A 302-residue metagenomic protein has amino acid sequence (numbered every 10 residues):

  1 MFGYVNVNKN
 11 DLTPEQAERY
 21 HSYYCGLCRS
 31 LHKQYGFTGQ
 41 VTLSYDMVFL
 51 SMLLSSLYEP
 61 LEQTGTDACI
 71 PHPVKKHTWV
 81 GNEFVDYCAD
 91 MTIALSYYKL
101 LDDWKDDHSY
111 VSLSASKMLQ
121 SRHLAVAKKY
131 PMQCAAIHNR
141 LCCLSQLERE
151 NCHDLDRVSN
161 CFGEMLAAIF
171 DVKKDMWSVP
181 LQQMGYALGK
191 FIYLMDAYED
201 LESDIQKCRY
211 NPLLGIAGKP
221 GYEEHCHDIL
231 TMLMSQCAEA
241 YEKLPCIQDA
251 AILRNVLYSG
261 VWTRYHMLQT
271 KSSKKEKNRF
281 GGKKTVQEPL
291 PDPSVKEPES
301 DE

Functional and structural regions predicted by a protein language model:
M1-Q183, K190, L194-T231, E239-I252 (+7 more regions): Acidic catalytic motifs of isoprenoid enzymes
E276-R279: C-terminal regulatory or interaction extensions
